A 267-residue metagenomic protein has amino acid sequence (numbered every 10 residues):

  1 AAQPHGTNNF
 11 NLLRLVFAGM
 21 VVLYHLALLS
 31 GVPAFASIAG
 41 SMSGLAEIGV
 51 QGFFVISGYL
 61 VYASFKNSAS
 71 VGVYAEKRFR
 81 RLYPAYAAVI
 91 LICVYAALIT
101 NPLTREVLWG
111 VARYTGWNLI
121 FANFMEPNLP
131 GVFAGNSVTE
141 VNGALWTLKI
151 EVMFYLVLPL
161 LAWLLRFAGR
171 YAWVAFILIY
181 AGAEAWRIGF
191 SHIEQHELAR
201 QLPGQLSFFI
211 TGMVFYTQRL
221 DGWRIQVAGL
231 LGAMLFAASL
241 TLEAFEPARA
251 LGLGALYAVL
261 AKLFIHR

Functional and structural regions predicted by a protein language model:
A1-N9, V16-M42, A63-V73, A134 (+2 more regions): Alpha-helical transmembrane segments in multi-pass integral membrane proteins
F10, S70-Y74, L82, T147 (+1 more regions): Alpha-helical transmembrane segments and their helix-entry boundary regions
N11-A18, V50-Q51, S57, P84-A87 (+2 more regions): Residues within membrane-spanning alpha-helices of integral membrane proteins, especially the hydrophobic core/packing
G19, G52, A87, L91-Y95 (+4 more regions): Generic alpha-helical transmembrane segments of integral inner-membrane proteins, especially permease/transport modules
V21-Y24, F54-L60, I90, Y180 (+2 more regions): Helical transmembrane-bundle signal
S41-E47, Y83-V152, G254-L260: Membrane-interface helix-loop-helix regions
V61-L82, T104-R105: Membrane-helix interface linkers and caps
